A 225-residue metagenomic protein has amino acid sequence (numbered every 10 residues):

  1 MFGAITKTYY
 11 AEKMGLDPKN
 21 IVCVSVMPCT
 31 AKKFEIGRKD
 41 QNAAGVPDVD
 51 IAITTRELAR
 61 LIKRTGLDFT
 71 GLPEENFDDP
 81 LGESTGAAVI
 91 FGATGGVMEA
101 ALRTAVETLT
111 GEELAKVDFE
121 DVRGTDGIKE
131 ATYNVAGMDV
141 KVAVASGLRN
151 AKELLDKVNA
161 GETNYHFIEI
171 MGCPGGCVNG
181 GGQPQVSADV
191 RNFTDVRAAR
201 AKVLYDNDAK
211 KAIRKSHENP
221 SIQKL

Functional and structural regions predicted by a protein language model:
M1-L225: Iron-sulfur-associated redox domains of electron-transfer enzymes in respiratory and anaerobic energy metabolism
